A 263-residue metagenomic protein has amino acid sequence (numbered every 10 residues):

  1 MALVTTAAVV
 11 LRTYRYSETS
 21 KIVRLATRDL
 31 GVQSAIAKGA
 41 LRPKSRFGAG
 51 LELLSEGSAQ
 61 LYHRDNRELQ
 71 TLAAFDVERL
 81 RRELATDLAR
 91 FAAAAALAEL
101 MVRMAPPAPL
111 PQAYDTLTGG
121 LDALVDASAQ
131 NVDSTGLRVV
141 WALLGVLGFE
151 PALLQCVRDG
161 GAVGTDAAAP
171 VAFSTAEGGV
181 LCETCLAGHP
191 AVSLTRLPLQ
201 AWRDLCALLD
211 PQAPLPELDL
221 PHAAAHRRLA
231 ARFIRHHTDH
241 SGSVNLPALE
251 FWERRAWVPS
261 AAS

Functional and structural regions predicted by a protein language model:
M1-I22, A26-S263: Non-catalytic alpha-helical scaffolds and adjoining flexible linkers that form interface surfaces for assembly
